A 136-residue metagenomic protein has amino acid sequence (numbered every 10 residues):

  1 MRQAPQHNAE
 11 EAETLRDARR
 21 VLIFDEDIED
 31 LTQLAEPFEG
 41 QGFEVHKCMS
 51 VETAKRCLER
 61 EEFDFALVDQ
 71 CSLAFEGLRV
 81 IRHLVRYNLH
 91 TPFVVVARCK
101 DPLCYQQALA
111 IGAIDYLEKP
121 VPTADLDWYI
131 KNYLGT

Functional and structural regions predicted by a protein language model:
M1-E29, A124-T136: Non-catalytic signal-transmission and effector/linker regions of two-component phosphorelay proteins
I28-H46: Two-component/phosphorelay signaling modules centered on CheY-like receiver
K47-R56, G77: Helix N-cap/capping motif at the beta->alpha junctions
E59-E61, H83-H90, I111: Conserved phosphotransfer cores of two-component systems
L67-L84: Conserved phosphotransfer microenvironments
R79, K100-D115: Alpha4 helix (beta4-alpha4-beta5 surface) of REC/receiver domains from two-component response regulators
K119: A Lys-centered signature of the CheY-like receiver
